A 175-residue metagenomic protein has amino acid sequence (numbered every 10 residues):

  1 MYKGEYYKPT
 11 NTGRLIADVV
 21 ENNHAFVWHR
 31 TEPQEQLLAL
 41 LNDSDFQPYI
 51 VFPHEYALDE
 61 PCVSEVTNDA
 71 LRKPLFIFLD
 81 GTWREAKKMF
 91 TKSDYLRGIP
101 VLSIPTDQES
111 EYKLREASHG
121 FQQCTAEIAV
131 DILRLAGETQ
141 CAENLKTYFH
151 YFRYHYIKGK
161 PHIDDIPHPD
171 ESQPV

Functional and structural regions predicted by a protein language model:
M1-A39, D170-V175: N-terminal active-site beta-alpha-beta segment that forms phosphate/nucleotide-binding and substrate-recognition loops
K3-E5, R30, E55-Y56, I104-E109: Short, acidic/turn-prone active-site loops that include or flank metal/cofactor- and phosphate-binding residues
Y7-N11, G81-E85, C124: Short, well-structured alpha-helical interface segments that form or flank functional binding sites
T10, E35-L37, P61, S110-R115: Short, charged, surface-exposed secondary-structure boundary motifs
N11, A57-C62, F121-I128: Secondary-structure junction/capping motif
E21-T91: S-adenosyl-L-methionine/SAH cofactor-binding core of RNA-modifying enzymes
L75, R84-V175: C-terminal folded domains that constitute the principal catalytic or ligand-binding module of multi-domain proteins
